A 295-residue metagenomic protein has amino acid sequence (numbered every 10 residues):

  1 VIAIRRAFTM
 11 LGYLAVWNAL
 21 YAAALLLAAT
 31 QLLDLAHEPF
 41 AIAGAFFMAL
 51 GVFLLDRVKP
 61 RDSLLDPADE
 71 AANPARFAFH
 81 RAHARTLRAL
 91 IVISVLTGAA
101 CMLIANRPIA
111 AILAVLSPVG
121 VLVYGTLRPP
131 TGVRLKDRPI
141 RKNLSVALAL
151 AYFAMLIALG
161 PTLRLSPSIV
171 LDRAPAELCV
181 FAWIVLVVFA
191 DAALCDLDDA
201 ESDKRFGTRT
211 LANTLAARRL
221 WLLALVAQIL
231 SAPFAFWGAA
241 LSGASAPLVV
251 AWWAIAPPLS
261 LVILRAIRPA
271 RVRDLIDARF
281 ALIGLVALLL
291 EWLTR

Functional and structural regions predicted by a protein language model:
T9-L32, L90-S94, A147-A154: The first (N-terminal) embedded transmembrane alpha-helix
L20-L25, R76-H83, R138-A158, A212-A217 (+1 more regions): Small-residue-rich segments of transmembrane alpha-helices in multi-pass membrane proteins, especially helix faces
L27-F40, L103-I104, A240: Short, hydrophobic transmembrane alpha-helix segments
D34-L55, I112-V119, L171-L194: Membrane-embedded alpha-helical segments that form the functional core of polytopic membrane enzymes, especially those
L50-I93, V188-L230: Solvent-exposed interhelical
A71, K136-P139, P247-R295: Extended hydrophobic alpha-helices typical of membrane-associated regions
R81-R164, L259-I267: Intramembrane alpha-helical segments
N143-C195, A200: Functional transmembrane core segments of multi-pass inner-membrane proteins
